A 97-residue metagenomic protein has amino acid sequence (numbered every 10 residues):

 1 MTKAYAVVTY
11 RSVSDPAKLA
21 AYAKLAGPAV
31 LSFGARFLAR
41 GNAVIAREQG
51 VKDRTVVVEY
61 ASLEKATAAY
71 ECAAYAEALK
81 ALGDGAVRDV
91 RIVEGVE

Functional and structural regions predicted by a protein language model:
M1-R54, A61-E71, E94-E97: Short S/T/G/P-rich N-terminal loop/turn motif that feeds into the first structured element of a domain
R54-V56, R88-D89: Generic beta-strand structural signal
A66-E71, Y75-R91: C-terminal structural segments of small proteins and small subunits
